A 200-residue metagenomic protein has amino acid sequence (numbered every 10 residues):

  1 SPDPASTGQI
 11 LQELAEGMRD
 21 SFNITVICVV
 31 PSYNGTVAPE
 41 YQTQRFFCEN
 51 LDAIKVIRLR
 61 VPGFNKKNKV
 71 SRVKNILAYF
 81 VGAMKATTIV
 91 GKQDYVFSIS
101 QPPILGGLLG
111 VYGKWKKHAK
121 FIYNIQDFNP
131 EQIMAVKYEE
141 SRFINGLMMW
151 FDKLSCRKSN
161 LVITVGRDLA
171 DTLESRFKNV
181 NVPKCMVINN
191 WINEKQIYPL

Functional and structural regions predicted by a protein language model:
S1-D52: N-terminal subdomain of nucleotide-sugar transferases
V30, D168, I188-W191: Carbohydrate-associated surface elements
I54-V81, K137-E140: A short, charged, and often flexible helix/loop element on the N-terminal side of the glycosyltransferase catalytic
R72-T88, Y95-K117, Y123-Q126, P130-E131: An aromatic- and histidine-rich active-site surface loop
M84, L105, Y112-K116, R142-T164: Membrane-proximal helix-turn-helix segments that form the acceptor-binding/catalytic region of lipid-linked
Y95, N160-L161, K184: Well-ordered beta-strand positions
S100, G166-R167: Helix N-cap/beta->alpha junction signal
E174, P183, W191-L200: Acidic anion/phosphate-binding donor-loop and adjacent secondary structure in glycosyltransferase catalytic cores
